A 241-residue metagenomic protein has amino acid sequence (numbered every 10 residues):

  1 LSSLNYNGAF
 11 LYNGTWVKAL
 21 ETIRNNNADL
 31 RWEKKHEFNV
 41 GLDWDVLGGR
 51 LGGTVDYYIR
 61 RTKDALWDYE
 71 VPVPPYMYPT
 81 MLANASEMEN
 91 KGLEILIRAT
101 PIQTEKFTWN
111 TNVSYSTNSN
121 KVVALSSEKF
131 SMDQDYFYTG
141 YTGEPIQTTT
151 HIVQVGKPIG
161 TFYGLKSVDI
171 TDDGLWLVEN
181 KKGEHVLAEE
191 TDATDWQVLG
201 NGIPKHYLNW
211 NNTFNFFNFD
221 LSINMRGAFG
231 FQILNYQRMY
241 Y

Functional and structural regions predicted by a protein language model:
L1-I146, T150: Extracellular/periplasmic, surface-exposed regions of secreted and cell-surface proteins
L11-V46, G52, T139-N224: Outer-membrane beta-barrel transmembrane strand signature
D56-I59, I223-F229: Active-site proximal loops enriched in glycine and acidic residues that flank catalytic Cys/His/Asp and coordinate
T62-K63, V186-L187, G230-Q232: A short local loop/turn or secondary-structure capping micro-motif enriched for an aromatic residue
A99-Q103, F216-N218, G227-F229: Beta-strand elements of well-folded, non-transmembrane domains
A228-Y241: Extracytoplasmic gating/loop element in the C-terminal half of outer-membrane beta-barrel translocons and assembly
